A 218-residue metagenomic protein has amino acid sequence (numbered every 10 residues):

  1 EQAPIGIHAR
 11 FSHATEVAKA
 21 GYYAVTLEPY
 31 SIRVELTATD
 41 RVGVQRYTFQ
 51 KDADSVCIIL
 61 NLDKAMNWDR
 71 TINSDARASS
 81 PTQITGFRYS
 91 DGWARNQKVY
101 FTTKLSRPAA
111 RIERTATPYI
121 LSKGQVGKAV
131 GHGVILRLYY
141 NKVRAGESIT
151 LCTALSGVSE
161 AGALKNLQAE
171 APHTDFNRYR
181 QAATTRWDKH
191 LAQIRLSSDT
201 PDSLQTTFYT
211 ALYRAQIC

Functional and structural regions predicted by a protein language model:
E1-C218: Beta-sandwich/jelly-roll carbohydrate-recognition scaffolds of carbohydrate-active enzymes
